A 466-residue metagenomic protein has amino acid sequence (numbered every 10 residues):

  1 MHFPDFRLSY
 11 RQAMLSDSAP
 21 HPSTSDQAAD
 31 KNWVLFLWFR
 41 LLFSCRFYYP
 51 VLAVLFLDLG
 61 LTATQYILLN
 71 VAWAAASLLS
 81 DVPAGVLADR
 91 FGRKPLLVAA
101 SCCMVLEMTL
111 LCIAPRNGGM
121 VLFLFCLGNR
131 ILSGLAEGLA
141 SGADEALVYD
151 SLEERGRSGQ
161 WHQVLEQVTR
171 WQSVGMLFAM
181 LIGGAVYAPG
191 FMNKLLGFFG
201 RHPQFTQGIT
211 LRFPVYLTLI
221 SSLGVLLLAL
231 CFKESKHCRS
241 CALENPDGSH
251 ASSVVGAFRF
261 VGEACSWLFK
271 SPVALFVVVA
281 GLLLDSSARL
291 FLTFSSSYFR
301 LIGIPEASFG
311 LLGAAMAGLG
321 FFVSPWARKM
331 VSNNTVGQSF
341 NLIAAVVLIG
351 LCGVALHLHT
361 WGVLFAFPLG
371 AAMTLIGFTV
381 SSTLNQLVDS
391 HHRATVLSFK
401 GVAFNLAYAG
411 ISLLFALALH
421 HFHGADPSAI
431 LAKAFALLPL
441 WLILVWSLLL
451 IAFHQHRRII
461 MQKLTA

Functional and structural regions predicted by a protein language model:
L15-D30, K233-V277: Juxtamembrane intracellular "pre-TM" segments in multi-pass secondary transporters
L35-L52, L69-A88, P95, F125-F191 (+5 more regions): Substrate-agnostic recognition of the 12-TM MFS/MFS-like secondary transporter fold
L79-R116: Conserved MFS/SLC helix-loop-helix module at the cytosolic interface between two early adjacent transmembrane helices
R90-S101, V331-A345: Cytoplasmic membrane-interface "Motif A"-like loop-to-helix N-cap segments of 12-TM Major Facilitator Superfamily
C102-M120, A345-L358: C-terminal ends and interior cores of transmembrane alpha-helices in multi-pass membrane transporters/permeases
A188-I220, L419-W446: A membrane-interface helix-boundary motif in multi-pass transporters
I209-L211, S221-D247, I451-L464: Helix-loop junctions on the cytosolic side of multi-pass membrane transporters, especially the intracellular loop
G337-V380: C-terminal transmembrane helical hairpin of 12-TM major facilitator-type secondary transporters
